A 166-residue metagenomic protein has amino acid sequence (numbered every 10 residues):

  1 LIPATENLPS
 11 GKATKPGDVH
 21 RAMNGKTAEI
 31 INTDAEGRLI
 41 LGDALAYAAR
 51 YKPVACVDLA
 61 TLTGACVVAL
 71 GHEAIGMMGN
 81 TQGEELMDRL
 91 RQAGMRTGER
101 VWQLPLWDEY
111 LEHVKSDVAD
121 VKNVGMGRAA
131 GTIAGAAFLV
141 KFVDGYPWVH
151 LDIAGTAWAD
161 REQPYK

Functional and structural regions predicted by a protein language model:
L1-K166: A generic structural signal for tightly packed, nonpolar segments enriched in small/aliphatic residues
